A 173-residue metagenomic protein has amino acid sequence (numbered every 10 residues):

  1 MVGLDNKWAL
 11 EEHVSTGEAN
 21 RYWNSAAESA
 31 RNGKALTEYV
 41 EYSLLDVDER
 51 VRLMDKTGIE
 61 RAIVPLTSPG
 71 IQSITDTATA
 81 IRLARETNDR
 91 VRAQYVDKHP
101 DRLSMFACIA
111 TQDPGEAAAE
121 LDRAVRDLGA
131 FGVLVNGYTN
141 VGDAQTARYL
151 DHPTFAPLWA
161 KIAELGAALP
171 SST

Functional and structural regions predicted by a protein language model:
M1-T173: Helix-coil boundary/capping segments in enzymes
